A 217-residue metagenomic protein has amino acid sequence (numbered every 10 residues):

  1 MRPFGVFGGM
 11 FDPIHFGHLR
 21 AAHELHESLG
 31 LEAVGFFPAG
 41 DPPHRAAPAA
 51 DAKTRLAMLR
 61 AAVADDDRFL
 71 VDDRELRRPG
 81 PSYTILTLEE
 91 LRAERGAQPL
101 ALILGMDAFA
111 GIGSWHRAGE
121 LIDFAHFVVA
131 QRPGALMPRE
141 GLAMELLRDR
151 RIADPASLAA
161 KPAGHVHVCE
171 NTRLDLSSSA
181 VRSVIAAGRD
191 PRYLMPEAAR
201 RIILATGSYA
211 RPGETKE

Functional and structural regions predicted by a protein language model:
M1-E217: Nucleotidyltransferase catalytic core that binds NTPs
